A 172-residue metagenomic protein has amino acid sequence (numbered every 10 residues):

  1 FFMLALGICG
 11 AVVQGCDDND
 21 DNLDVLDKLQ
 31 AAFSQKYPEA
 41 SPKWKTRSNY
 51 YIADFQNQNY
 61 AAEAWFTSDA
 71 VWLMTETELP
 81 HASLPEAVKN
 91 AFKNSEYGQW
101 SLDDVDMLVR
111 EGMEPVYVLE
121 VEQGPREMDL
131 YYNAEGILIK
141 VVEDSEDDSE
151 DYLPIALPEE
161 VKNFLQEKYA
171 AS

Functional and structural regions predicted by a protein language model:
F1-F2: Bacterial N-terminal signal peptides that target proteins for export
L6-Y37: Bacterial Sec-dependent N-terminal signal peptides
F33, F92, L165: Short, structured motif recognition centered on aromatic/hydrophobic residues
E39-E63, D106-L130: Exposed beta-strand-loop-beta-strand "reactive/processing" segments of non-cytosolic proteins
S48-Y51, N57-S83: Surface-exposed acidic loop/strand-edge motifs in secreted or periplasmic proteins that form small linear binding
A62-M74, R126-D144: A short, surface-exposed beta-strand/turn
V71-S101, E146-V161: Long, charged/polar, surface-exposed segments that mediate recognition or autoinhibition
L165-S172: Short, intrinsically disordered, charge-balanced linker/junction segments flanking boundaries in proteins
